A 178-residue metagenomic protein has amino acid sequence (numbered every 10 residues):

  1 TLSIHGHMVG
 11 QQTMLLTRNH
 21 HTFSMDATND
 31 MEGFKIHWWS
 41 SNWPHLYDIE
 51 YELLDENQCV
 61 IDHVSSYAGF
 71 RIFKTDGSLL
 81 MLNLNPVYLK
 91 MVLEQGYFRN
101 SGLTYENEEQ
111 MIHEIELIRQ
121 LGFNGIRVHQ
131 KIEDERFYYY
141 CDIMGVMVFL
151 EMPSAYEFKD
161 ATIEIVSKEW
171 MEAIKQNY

Functional and structural regions predicted by a protein language model:
T1-Y140, M144-V148, E172, Q176-N177: Secreted/periplasmic carbohydrate-active enzymes, especially glycoside hydrolases
L89-K90, A155-Q176: Active-site-adjacent "subsite" loops/lids of carbohydrate-active enzymes
I132-D134, S154-E157: Solvent-exposed loop/turn segments at secondary-structure junctions within structured extracellular/periplasmic domains
